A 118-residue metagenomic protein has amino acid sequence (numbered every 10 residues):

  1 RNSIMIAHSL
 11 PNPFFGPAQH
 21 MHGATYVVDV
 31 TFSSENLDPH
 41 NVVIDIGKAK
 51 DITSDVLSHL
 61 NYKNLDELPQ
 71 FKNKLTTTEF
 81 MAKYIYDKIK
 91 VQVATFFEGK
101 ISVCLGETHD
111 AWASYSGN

Functional and structural regions predicted by a protein language model:
R1-N118: Charge-rich, low-complexity N-terminal segments
